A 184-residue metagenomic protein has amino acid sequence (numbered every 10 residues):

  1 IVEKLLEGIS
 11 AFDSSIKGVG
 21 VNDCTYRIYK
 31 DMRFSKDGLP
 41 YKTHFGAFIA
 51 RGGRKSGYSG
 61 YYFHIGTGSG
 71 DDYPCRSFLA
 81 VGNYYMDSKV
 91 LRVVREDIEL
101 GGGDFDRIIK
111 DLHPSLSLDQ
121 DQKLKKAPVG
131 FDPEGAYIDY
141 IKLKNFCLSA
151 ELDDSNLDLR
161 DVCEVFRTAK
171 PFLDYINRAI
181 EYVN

Functional and structural regions predicted by a protein language model:
I1-G38: Gly/Pro-rich turn-and-neighbor structural signature
V2-I9, I108-I109, L116-N184: Long, solvent-exposed, polar/charged low-complexity segments
G8-N22, F78-G102, C147-S149, D154: Short N-terminal secondary-structure initiator segments
A11-K17, F34-K36, A50, G66-G68 (+1 more regions): Intrinsically disordered, low-complexity boundary segments flanking structured domains
G18-V21, P40-K42, S56, P74 (+2 more regions): A generic structural signal for short, non-catalytic loop/turn and secondary-structure boundary residues
Y29-D97: Aromatic- and glycine-enriched beta-alpha-beta binding-site module
H64, I98-E99, V162-R167: Short intrinsically disordered coil segments
G68-D132: Compact, glycine/acidic-enriched structural inserts
